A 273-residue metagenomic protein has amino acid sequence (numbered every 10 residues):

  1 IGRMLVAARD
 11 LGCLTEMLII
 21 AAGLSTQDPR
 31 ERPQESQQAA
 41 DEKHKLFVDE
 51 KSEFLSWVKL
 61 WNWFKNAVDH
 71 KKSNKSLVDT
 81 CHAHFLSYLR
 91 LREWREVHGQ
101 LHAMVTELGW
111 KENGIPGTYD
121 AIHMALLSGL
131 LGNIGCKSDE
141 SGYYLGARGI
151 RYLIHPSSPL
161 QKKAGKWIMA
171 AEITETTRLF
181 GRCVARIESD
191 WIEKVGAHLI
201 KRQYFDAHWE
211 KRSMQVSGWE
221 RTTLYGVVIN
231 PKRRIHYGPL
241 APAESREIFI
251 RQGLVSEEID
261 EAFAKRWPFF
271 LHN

Functional and structural regions predicted by a protein language model:
I1-S213, E247: Second RecA-like catalytic domain
A207, R212-N273: Mixed-charge (acidic/basic) macromolecular-recognition segments
